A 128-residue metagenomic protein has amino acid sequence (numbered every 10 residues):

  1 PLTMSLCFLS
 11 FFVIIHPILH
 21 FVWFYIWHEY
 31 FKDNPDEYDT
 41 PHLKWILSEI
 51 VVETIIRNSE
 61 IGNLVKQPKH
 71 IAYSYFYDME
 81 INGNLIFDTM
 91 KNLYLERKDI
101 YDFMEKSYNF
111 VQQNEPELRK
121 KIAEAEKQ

Functional and structural regions predicted by a protein language model:
P1-S5, Y25-P35: A long, hydrophobic alpha-helical segment
L2-I15: Short pre-active-site segment immediately N-terminal to the catalytic Zn-binding motif
T3-S5, V52, Y101: Aromatic-residue detector
F12-E29: Active-site recognition of the HExxH zinc-binding catalytic motif
N34-N82: Post-HExxH zinc-binding segment in Zn-dependent metallohydrolases
H70-Q128: Pan-zinc metallopeptidase signature
